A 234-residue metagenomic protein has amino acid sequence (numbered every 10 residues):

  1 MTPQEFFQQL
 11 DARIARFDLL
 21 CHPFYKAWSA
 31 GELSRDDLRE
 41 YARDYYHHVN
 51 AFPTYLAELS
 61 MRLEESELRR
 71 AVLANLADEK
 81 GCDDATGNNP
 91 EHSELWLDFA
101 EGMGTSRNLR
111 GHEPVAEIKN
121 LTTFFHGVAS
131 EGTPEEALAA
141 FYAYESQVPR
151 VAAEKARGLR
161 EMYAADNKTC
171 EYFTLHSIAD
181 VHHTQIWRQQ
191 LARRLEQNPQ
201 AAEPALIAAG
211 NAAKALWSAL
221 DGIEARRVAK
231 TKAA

Functional and structural regions predicted by a protein language model:
M1-A234: Non-heme di-metal
